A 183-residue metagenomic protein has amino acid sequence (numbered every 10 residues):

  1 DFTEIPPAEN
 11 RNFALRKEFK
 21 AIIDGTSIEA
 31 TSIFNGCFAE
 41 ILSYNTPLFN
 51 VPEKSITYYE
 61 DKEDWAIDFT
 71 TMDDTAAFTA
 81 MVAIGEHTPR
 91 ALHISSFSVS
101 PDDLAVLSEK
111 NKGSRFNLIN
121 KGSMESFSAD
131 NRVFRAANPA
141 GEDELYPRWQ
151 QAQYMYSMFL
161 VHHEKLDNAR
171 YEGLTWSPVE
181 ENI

Functional and structural regions predicted by a protein language model:
F2-N117, S126-S128, V133-A140, L145: Oxidoreductase cofactor-interface core, primarily capturing Rossmann-like NAD(P)-dependent enzymes
N120-G122: Catalytic beta-strand/loop signature of glycosyltransferases that borders the donor
M124-I183: A hydrophobic C-terminal alpha-helical subdomain
